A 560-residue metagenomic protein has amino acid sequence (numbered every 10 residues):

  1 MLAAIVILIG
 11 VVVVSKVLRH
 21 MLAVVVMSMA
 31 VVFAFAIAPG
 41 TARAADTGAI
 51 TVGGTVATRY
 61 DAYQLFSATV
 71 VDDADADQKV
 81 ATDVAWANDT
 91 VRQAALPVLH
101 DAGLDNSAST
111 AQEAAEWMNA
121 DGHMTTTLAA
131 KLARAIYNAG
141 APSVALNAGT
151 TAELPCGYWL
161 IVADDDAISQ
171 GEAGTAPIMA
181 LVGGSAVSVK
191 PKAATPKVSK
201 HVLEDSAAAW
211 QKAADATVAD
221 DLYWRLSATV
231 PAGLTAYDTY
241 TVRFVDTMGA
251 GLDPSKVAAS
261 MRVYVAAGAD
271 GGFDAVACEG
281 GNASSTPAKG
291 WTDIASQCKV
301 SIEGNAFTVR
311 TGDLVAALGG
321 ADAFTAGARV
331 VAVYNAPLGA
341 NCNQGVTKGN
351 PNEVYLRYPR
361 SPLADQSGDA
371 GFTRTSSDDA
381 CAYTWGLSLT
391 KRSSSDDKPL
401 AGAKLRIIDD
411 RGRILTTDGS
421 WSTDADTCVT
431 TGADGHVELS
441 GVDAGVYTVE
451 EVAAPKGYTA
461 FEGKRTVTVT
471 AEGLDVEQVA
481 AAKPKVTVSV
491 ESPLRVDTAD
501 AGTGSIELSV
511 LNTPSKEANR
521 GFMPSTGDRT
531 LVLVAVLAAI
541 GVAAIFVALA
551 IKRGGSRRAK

Functional and structural regions predicted by a protein language model:
L2-K560: Solvent-exposed loop/turn and edge beta-strand elements of beta-rich ligand-binding domains
